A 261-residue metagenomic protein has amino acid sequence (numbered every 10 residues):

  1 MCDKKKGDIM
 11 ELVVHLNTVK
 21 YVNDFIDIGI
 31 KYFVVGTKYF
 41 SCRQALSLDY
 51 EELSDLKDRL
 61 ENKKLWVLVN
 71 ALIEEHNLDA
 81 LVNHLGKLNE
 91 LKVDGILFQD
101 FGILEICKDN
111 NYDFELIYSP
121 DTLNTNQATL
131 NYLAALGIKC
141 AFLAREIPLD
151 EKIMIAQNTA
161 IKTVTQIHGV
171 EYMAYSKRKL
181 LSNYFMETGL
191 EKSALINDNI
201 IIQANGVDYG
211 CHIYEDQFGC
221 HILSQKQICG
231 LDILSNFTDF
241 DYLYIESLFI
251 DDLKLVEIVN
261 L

Functional and structural regions predicted by a protein language model:
M1-I9: Short, Lys/Arg-enriched N-terminal segments with co-localized hydrophobic residues within the first ~10-30 amino acids
I9-A128, F142-L261: Active-site pocket-lining/capping segments in soluble small-molecule metabolic enzymes
G137-I138: As written
